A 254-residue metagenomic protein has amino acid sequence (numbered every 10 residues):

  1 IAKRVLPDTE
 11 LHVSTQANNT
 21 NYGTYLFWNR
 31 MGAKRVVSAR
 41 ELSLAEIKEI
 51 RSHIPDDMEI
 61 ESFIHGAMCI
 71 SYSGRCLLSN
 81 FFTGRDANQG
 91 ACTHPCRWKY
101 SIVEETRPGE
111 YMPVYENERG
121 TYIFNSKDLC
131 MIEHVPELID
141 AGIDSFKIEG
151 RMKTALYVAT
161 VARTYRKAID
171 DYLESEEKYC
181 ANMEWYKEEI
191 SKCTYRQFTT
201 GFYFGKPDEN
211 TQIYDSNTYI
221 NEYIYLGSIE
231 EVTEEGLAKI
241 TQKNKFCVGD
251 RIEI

Functional and structural regions predicted by a protein language model:
I1, V5, E10, L26-I254: Surface-exposed amphipathic alpha-helical tracts and adjacent flexible/coil segments at the periphery of soluble enzymes
D8-V13, A17-Y22: Gly/Gly-Pro- and Ser/Thr-rich, intrinsically disordered tail segments characteristic of DNA damage-repair and tolerance
